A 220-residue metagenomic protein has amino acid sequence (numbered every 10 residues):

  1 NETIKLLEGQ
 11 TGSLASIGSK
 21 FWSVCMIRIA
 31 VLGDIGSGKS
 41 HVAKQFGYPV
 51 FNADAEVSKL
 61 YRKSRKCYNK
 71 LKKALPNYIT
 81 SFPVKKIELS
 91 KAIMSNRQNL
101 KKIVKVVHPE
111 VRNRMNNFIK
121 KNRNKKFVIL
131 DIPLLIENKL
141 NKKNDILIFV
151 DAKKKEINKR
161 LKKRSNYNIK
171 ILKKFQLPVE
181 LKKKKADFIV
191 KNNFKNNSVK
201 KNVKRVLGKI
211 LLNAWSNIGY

Functional and structural regions predicted by a protein language model:
V31: Hydrophobic anchor at the beta1->P-loop junction of P-loop NTPases
D34: P-loop (Walker A) phosphate-binding loop of NTP-binding proteins
S37: ATP-binding Walker
S40: Walker A/P-loop
S58-N124: ATP-dependent small-molecule kinase phosphotransfer cores that center on conserved nucleotide phosphate-binding segments
R114-M115, R123, N141-K143, K154 (+1 more regions): Small-molecule kinase domains that catalyze NTP-dependent phosphoryl transfer to phosphate-bearing small molecules
R114-N122, F127-R160: ATP-dependent NMP and nucleoside kinases share a basic, alpha-helical "lid"
